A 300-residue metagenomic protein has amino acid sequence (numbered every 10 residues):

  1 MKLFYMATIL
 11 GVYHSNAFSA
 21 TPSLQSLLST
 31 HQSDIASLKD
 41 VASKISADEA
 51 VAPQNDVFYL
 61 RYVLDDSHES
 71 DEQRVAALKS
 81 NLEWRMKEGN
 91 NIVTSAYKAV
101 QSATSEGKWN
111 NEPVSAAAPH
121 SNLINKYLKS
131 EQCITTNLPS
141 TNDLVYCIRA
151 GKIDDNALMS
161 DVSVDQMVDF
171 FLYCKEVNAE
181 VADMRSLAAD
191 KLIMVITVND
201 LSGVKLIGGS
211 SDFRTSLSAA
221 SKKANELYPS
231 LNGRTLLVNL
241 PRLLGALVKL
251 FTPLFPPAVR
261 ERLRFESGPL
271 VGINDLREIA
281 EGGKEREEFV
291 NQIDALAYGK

Functional and structural regions predicted by a protein language model:
M1-F4, S26: Intrinsic low-complexity, intrinsically disordered segments enriched in polar/basic residues
L3-S19: N-terminal chloroplast transit peptides
F18-K300: Basic, amphipathic alpha-helical/coil surface patches used to engage anionic, phosphate-bearing ligands and membranes
